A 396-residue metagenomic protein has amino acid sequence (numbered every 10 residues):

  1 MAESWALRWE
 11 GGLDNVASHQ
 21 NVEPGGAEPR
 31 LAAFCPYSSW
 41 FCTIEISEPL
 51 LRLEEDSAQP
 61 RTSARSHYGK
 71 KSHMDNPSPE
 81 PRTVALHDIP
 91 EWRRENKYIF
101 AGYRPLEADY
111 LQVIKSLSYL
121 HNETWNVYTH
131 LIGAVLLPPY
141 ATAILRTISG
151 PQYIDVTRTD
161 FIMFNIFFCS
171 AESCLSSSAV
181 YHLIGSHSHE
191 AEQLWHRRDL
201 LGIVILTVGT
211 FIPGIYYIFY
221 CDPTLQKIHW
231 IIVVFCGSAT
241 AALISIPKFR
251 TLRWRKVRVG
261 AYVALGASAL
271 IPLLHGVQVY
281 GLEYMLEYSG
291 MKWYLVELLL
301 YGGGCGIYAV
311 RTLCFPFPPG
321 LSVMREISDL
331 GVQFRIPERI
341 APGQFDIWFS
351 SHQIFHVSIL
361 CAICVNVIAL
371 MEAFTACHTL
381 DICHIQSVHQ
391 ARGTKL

Functional and structural regions predicted by a protein language model:
A2-G12, F34-L396: Multi-pass alpha-helical transmembrane bundles in non-GPCR membrane proteins that perform intramembrane catalysis
G25-E28: Intrinsic, low-complexity polybasic segments
